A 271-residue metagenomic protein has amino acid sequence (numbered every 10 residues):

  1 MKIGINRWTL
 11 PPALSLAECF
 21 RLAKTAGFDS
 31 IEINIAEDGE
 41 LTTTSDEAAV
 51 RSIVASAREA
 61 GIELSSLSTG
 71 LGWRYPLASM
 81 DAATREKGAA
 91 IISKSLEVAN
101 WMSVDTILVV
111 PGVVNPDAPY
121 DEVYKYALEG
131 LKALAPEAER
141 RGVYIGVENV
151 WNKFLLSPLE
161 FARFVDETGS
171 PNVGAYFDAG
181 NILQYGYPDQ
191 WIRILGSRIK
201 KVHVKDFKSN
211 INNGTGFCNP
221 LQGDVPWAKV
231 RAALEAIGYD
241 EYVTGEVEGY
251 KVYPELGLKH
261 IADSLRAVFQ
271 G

Functional and structural regions predicted by a protein language model:
M1-G4, P12-D29, L155-G174, G180-G271: Histidine-acidic metal/acid-base catalytic patches
M1-W101, K132, S170, S197 (+1 more regions): N-terminal pre-domain/capping segments
K2-G4, P11, A36-E37, S68 (+9 more regions): General secondary-structure edge motif
N6-L10, N34-A36, T69-G72, G112-V114 (+4 more regions): Active-site beta-loop-alpha junctions enriched in small/polar residues
A17, V54-E63, W73-F177, I182-Q184 (+1 more regions): Active-site acidic/histidine proton-transfer and metal-coordination neighborhood in alpha/beta enzyme cores
I31-E32, S65-L67, I107-L108, V202 (+1 more regions): Hydrophobic residues within beta-strands of alpha/beta enzymes
T42-D46, L77-A83, A118-V123, G186-D189 (+2 more regions): Short, solvent-exposed loop/turn segments at secondary-structure boundaries
